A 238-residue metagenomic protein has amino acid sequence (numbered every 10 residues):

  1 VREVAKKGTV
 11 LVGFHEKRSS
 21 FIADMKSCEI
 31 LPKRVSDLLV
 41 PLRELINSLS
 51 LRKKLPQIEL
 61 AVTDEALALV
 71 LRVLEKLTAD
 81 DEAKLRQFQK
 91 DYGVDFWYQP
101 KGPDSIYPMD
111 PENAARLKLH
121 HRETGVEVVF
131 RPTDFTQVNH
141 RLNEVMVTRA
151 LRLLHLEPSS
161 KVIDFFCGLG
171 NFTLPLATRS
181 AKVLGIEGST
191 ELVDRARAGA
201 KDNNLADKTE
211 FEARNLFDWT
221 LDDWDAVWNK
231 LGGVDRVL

Functional and structural regions predicted by a protein language model:
V1, P41, L45-S48, A66 (+2 more regions): Peripheral terminal and linker regions in Fe-S/redox and tRNA-modifying enzymes
V1-L51, L55: Extended interfacial segments that mediate partner engagement and assembly in macromolecular machines
A5-G8, T63-E65, T124: Short strand-connecting beta-turns/loops that link adjacent beta-strands
F14-R18, L71-K76: Secondary-structure transition/turn motif
S20-K26, L67-V70, F130: Short small-residue beta-strand/loop micro-motif enriched in glycine and branched aliphatics
A61, A66-L74: Carbohydrate-binding surface patches
K76-L238: Rossmann-like S-adenosyl-L-methionine
